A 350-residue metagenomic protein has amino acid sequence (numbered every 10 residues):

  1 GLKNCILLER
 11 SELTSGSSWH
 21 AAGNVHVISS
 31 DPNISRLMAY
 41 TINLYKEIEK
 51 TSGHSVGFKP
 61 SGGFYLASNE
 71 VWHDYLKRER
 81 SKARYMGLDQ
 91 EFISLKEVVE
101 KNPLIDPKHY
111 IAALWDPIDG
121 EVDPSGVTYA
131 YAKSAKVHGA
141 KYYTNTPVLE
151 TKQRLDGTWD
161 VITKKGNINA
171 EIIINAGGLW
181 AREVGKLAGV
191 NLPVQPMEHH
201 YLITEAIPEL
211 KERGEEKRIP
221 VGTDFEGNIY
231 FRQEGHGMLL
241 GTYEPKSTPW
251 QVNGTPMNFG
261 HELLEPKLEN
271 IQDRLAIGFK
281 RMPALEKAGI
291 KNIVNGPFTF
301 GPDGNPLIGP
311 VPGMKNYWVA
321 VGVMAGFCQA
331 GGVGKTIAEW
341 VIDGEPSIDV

Functional and structural regions predicted by a protein language model:
L2-W19: Glycine-rich FAD pyrophosphate-binding loop
G23-K101, E226-F231, G235-G237, E265: Dinucleotide-binding Rossmann-like beta1-alpha1 core, especially the glycine-rich loop that anchors the ADP
R36-A39, L66-Y75, L114-V137, Y143 (+5 more regions): Short beta-strand to alpha-helix junction loop
V56-Y65, E79, V99-H138, D160 (+2 more regions): Helix-loop-beta segment of a Rossmann-like dinucleotide-binding subdomain
K59-G63, M197-E198, I293: Short Gly/Ser/Thr- and Asp/Glu-enriched loop/turn motifs at secondary-structure junctions
L114-I172, W180-E183: Helical element adjacent to the flavin cofactor pocket in flavoenzyme catalytic cores
E150-E265, D273-A284: Flavin-dependent oxidoreductases
E226, G235, M257-V350: C-terminal catalytic lobe of FAD-dependent flavoproteins
